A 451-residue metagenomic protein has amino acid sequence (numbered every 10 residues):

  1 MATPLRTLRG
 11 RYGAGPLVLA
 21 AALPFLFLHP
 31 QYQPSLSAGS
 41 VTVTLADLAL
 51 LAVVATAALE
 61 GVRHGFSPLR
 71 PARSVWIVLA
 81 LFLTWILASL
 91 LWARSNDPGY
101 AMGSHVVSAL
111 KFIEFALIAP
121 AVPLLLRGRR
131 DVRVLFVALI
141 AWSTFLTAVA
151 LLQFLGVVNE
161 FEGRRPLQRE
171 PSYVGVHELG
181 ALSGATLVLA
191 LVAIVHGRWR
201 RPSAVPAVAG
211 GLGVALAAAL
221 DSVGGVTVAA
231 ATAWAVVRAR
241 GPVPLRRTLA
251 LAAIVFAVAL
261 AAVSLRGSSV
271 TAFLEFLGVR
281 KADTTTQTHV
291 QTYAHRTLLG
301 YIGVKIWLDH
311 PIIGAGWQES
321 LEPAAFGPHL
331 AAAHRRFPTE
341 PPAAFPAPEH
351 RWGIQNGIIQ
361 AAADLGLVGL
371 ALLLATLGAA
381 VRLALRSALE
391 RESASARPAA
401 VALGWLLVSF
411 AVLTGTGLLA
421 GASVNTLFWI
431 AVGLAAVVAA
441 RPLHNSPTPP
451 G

Functional and structural regions predicted by a protein language model:
M1-L91, Y100, L124-V137, A193-A204 (+2 more regions): Transmembrane signal-anchor hairpin modules in multi-pass inner-membrane enzymes, especially those that act on
V18-F25, W352, N356, A363 (+1 more regions): Loop-to-helix entry and N-terminal half of a specific, functionally important transmembrane alpha helix in multi-pass
P30-A38, E160-S172, A343-I359: Juxtamembrane membrane-water interface segments that cap and precede transmembrane helices
V41-A46, V107-F112, E170-T186, I354-G357 (+2 more regions): Membrane-interface micro-motifs in multi-pass membrane enzymes
D47-L48, L79-F82, G99-L124, S143 (+2 more regions): Aromatic-anchored transmembrane helix interface
L87, E114-A121, D131-R165, S172-V243 (+7 more regions): Alpha-helical transmembrane segments of multi-pass inner-membrane proteins
A148, V157, G211, A215-L220 (+4 more regions): A membrane-periplasm/extracellular boundary helix in multi-pass inner-membrane enzymes that assemble envelope glycans
Q287-L298, A315-L365: Long extracytoplasmic/lumenal interhelical loops at the membrane interface of multi-pass membrane proteins
